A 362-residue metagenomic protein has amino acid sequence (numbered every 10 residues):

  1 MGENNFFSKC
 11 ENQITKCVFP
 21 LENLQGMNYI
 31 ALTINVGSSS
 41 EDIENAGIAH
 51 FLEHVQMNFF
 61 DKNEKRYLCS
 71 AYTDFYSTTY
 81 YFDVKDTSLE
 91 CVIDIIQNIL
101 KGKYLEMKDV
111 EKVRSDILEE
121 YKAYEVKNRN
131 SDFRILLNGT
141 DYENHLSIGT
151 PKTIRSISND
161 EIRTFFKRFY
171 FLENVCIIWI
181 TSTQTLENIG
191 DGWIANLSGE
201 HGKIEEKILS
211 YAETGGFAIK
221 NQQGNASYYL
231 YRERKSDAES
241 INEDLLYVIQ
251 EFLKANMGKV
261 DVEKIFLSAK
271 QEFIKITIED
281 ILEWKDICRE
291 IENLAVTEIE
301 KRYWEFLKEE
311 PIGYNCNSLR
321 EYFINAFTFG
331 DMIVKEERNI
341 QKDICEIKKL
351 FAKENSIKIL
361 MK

Functional and structural regions predicted by a protein language model:
M1-N63, R163-K259, N355-K362: His/Glu-rich zincin catalytic helix
V18-F19, N174-Q184, E305-K362: C-terminal regions of mature proteins
P20, Q25, Y67-F75, I265-L267: Catalytic zinc-binding patch centered on the HExxH motif and its immediate surroundings that defines zinc-dependent
Y29, S77-T79, L172-C176, Q271-K275: Short, solvent-exposed beta-strand edge segments and adjacent coil->beta transition regions
I34, F60, E64-R168, I274-T277 (+1 more regions): Acidic/histidine-enriched segments that form metal/cofactor-coordinating and catalytic pocket/exosite environments
I204-E205, K259-K264, E300-F306: Flexible, glycine/charged-enriched surface loops at secondary-structure junctions
G216-Y229, K259-K275, I281-K285: A glycine-rich, aromatic-flanked flexible loop/lid motif
E243, Y247-Q271, K285, R289-N293: Structured mid-domain segments that build the active-site/substrate or prosthetic-cofactor binding neighborhood
